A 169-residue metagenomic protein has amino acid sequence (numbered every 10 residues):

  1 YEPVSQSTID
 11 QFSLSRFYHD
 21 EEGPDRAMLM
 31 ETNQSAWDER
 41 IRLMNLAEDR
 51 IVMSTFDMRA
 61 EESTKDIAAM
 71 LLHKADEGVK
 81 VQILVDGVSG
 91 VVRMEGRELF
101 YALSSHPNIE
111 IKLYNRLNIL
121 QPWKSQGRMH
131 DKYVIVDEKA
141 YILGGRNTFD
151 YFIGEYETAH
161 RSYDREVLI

Functional and structural regions predicted by a protein language model:
E2-F12, R16-R50, M58-I169: HKD-type phospholipase D/PLD-like phosphodiesterase module
